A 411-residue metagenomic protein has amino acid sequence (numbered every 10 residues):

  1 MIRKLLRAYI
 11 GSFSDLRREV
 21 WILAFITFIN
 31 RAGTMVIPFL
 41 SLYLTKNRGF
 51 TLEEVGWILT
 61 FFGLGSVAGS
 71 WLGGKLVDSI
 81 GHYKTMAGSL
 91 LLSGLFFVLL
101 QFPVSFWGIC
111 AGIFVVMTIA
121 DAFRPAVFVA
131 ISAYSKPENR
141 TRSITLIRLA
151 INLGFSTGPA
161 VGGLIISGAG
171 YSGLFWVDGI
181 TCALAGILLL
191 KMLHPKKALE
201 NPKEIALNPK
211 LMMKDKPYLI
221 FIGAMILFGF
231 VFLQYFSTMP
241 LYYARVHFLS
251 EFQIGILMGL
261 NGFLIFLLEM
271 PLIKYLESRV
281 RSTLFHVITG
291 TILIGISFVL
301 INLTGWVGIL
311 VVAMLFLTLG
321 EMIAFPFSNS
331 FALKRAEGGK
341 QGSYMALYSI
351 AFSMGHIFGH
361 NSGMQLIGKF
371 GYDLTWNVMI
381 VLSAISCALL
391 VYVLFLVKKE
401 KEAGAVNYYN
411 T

Functional and structural regions predicted by a protein language model:
M1-R17, H194-G223, Y408-T411: Juxtamembrane intracellular "pre-TM" segments in multi-pass secondary transporters
R17-T60, L219-I220, A224, G229-H247 (+1 more regions): Helix-loop boundary and gating motifs at the non-cytosolic
M35, G63-V67, W71, F155-S156 (+2 more regions): Residue-level signature of mid-helix packing/kink "hotspots" within the transmembrane helices of 12-pass Major
G69-G81, E269-R281: Helix-to-loop junctions at the C-terminal end of transmembrane segments in multipass secondary transporters
S79-S89, S278-T291: Cytoplasmic membrane-interface "Motif A"-like loop-to-helix N-cap segments of 12-TM Major Facilitator Superfamily
L91-V104, L293-G305: C-terminal ends and interior cores of transmembrane alpha-helices in multi-pass membrane transporters/permeases
F114-I151: Cytoplasmic helix-loop-helix junction between adjacent transmembrane helices in 12-TM secondary transporters
L284-F325: C-terminal transmembrane helical hairpin of 12-TM major facilitator-type secondary transporters
